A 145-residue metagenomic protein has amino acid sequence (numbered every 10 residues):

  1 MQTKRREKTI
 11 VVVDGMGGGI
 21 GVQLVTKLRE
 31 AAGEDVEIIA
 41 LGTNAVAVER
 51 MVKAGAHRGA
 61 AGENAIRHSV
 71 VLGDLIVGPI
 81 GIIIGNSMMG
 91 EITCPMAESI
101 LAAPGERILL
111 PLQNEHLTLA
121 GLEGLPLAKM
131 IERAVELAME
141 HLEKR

Functional and structural regions predicted by a protein language model:
T3-K4, K8-G42: Glycine-rich phosphate/diphosphate-binding loop of Rossmann-like nucleotide-binding domains
V12, A40-G42, G59-A61, G78 (+1 more regions): General beta-strand structural signal in soluble alpha/beta enzymes
G15-M16, T43-V46, N64, I82 (+1 more regions): Short, ordered loop/turn segments at secondary-structure junctions
A31, P95-I100: Catalytic-core regions built around general acid/base machinery
E34-V36, A102-R107: A short helix->loop->beta-strand "cap" motif at the edges of active sites that frequently abuts
V36-A60, T118-G121: N-terminal beta-loop-helix "entrance" segment that forms/cooperates in small-molecule cofactor or anionic ligand
R58-M96: Glycine-rich phosphate-binding loop
L109-R145: Short, glycine-/small-residue-rich phosphate/pyrophosphate-handling segment
